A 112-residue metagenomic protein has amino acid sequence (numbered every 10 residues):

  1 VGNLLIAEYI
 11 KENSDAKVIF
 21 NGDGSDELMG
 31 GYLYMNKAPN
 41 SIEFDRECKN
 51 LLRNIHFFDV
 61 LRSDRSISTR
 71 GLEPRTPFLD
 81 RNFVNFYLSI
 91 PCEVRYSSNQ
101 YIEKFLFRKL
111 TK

Functional and structural regions predicted by a protein language model:
V1-K112: ATP-dependent adenylate-handling active sites, centered on carboxylate activation for C-N bond formation
